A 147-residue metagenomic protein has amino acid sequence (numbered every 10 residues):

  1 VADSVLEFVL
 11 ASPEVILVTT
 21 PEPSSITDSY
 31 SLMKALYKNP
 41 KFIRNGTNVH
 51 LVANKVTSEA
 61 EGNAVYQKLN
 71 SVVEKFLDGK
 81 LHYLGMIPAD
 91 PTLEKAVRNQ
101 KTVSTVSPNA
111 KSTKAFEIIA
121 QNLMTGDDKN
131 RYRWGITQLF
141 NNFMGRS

Functional and structural regions predicted by a protein language model:
V1-G85: Conserved catalytic-core segment of NTP-binding enzymes
K41-N45, N63-Y66, E94-K101, I118 (+1 more regions): A general structural signal for short secondary-structure boundary/capping elements
V52-N54, N99-V106: Short hinge/gating elements
V72, F76, D90, G126: Phosphate/oxyanion-binding loops and surfaces in catalytic or ligand/nucleic-acid-binding neighborhoods
L77-T102, F116: Beta-strand-loop-alpha "switch" segments that mediate conformational coupling across diverse proteins
T102-S147: NTP-binding/hydrolysis catalytic cores, primarily Walker-type P-loop NTPases
